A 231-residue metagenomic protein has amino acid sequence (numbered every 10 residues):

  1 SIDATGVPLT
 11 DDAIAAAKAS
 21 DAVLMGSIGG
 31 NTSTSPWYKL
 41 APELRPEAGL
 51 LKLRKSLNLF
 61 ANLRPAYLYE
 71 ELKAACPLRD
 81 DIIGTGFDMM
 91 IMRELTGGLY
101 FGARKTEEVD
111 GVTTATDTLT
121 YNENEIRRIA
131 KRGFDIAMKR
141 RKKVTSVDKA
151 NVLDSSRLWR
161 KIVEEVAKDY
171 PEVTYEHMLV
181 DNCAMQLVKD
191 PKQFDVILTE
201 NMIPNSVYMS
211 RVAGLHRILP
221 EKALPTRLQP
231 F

Functional and structural regions predicted by a protein language model:
I2, M185-F231: Glycine-rich phosphate/nucleotide-binding loop
D3-T116, M202-S206: N-terminal glycine-rich phosphate/adenylate-binding segment common to multiple enzyme folds
D3-V7, D12-A15, Y175-F194: A structured beta-alpha segment of the ubiquitous adenosine-cofactor-binding alpha/beta core
G6, T10-A13, A17, P42 (+5 more regions): Generic structural signal for well-ordered, non-membrane alpha-helical segments in soluble metabolic enzymes
A15-K18, K55-S56, D80-T85, A137-M138 (+3 more regions): Solvent-exposed alpha-helices and their adjacent loops that cap or buttress functional pockets in soluble metabolic
E47-Y67, Y170-M178, E221-F231: Short, acidic/small-residue loops that bind anionic groups at enzyme active sites
M92, G133, L198: Conserved hydrophobic/aromatic pocket- or pore-lining residues that grip, position, or stack substrates in active sites
V109-D181, Q193: Glycine-rich phosphate/diphosphate-binding loop of Rossmann-like nucleotide-binding domains
